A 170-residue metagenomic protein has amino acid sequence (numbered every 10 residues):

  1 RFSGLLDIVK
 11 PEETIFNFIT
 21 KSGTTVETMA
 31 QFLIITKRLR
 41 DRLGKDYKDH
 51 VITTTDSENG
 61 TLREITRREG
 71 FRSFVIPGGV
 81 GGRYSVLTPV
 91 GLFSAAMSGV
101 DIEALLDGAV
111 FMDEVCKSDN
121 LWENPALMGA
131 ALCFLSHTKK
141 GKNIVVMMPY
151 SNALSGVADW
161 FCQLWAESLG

Functional and structural regions predicted by a protein language model:
R1-I15, T24, A30-Q31: Glycine-rich oxoanion-binding loops at beta->alpha junctions
G4, A30-L33, T88, D159-W160: Generic recognition of short, well-ordered alpha-helical segments
D7-I8, K37, T66-G70: Short, surface-exposed basic-aromatic patches at helix termini and helix-loop junctions that form
I15-F16, H50: Structural motif
F18-S22, P149-Y150: Short glycine-centered, acidic/aromatic-flanked micro-motifs in structured strand/loop junctions that mark active-site
T28-A30, E64-I65: Short, solvent-exposed loop/turn and secondary-structure capping segments
A30-R40, Q163-A166: Short, well-ordered amphipathic alpha-helices
R42-G170: Active-site phosphate/pyrophosphate-binding segments
